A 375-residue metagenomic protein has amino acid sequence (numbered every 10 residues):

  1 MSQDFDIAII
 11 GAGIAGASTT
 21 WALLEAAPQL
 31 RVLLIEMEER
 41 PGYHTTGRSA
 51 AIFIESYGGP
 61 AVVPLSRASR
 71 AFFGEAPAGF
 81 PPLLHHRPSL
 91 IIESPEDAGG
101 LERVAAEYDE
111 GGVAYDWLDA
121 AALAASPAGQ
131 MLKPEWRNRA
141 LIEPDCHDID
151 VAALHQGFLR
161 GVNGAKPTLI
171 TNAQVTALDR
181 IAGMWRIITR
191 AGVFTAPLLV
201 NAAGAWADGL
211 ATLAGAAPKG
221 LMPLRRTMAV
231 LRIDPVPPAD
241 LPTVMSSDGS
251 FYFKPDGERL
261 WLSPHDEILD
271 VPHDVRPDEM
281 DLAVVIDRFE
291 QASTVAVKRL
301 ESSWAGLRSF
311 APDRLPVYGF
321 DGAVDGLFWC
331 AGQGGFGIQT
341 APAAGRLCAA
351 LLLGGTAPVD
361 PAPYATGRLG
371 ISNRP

Functional and structural regions predicted by a protein language model:
S2-A15, L33: Beta1/beta-strand and adjacent pyrophosphate-binding region of the FAD-binding site in flavoprotein oxidoreductases
Q3, A323-P375: C-terminal lid/capping helical subdomain adjacent to the catalytic/cofactor pocket in oxidative enzymes
Q3-F5, I188-L198: Core beta-strand elements of the Rossmann-like FAD/NAD(P) dinucleotide-binding domain in flavoenzyme oxidoreductases
L24-T46: Glycine-rich FAD pyrophosphate-binding loop
A50-S126, R137, S250-Y252, F289: Dinucleotide-binding Rossmann-like beta1-alpha1 core, especially the glycine-rich loop that anchors the ADP
E75, E93-A165, I170-T171, A177-A182 (+1 more regions): Flavin (FAD/FMN) cofactor-binding and adjacent substrate-gating region of FAD-dependent oxidoreductase domains
V193-P242: Central helical "cap/lid" subdomain
P218-G220, I233-G326, A331: Active-site lid/adjacent beta-loop-alpha segment flanking the redox-cofactor pocket in flavoenzymes
